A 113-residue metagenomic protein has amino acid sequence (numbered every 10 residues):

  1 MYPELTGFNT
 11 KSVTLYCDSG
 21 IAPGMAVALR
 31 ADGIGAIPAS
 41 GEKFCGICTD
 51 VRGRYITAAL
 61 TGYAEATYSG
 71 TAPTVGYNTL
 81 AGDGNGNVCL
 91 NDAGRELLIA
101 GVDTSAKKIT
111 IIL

Functional and structural regions predicted by a protein language model:
M1-L113: Surface-exposed, low-hydrophobicity beta-strand/loop segments enriched in small/polar/acidic residues
